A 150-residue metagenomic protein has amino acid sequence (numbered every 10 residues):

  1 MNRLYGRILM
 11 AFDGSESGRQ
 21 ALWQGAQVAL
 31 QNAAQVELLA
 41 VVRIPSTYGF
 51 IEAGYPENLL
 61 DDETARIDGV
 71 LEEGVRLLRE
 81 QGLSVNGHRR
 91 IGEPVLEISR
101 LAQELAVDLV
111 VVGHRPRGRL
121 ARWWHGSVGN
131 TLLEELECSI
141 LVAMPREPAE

Functional and structural regions predicted by a protein language model:
M1-R3, R76-V110, E147-E150: Structural beta-alpha unit
N2-G54, E135: Small/aliphatic-rich secondary-structure junction motif
Q24, D62-G74, E97: Short, solvent-exposed amphipathic alpha-helices that sit in or adjacent to ligand/effector-binding or catalytic
E37, N86, L141: Conserved beta-strand positions in the Rossmann-like core of class I SAM-dependent methyltransferases
A40-G69, E150: Acidic, proline/glycine-rich short linear motifs
A53-E57, E104-A106, V128-G129: Short, hinge-like loop/turn segments at secondary-structure boundaries
L109-E134, A149-E150: Glycine-rich, Arg-bearing micro-motifs that act as flexible, cationic patches
S139-A149: Short, flexible loop segments at boundaries between secondary-structure elements
